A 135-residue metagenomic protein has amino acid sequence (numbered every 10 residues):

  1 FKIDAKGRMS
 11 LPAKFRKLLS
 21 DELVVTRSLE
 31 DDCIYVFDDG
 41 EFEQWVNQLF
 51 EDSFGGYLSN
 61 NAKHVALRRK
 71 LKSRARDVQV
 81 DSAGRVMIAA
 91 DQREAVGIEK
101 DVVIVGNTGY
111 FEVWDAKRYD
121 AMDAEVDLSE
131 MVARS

Functional and structural regions predicted by a protein language model:
F1, A5-K6, K14-V78, S82-A83 (+1 more regions): Flexible "stalk/tail and boundary" regions
